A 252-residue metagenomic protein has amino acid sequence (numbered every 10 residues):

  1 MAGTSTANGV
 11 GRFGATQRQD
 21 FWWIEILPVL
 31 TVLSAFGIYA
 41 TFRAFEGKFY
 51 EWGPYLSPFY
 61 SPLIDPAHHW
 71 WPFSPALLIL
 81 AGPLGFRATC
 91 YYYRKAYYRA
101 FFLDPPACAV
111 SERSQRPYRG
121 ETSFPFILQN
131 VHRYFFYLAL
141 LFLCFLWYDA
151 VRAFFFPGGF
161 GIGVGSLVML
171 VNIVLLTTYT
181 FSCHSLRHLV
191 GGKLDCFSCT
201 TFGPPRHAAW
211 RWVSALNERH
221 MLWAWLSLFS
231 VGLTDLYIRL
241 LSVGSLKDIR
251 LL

Functional and structural regions predicted by a protein language model:
M1-L252: Membrane-embedded alpha-helical bundles that constitute the cytochrome b-like, heme-associated redox core of multi-pass
